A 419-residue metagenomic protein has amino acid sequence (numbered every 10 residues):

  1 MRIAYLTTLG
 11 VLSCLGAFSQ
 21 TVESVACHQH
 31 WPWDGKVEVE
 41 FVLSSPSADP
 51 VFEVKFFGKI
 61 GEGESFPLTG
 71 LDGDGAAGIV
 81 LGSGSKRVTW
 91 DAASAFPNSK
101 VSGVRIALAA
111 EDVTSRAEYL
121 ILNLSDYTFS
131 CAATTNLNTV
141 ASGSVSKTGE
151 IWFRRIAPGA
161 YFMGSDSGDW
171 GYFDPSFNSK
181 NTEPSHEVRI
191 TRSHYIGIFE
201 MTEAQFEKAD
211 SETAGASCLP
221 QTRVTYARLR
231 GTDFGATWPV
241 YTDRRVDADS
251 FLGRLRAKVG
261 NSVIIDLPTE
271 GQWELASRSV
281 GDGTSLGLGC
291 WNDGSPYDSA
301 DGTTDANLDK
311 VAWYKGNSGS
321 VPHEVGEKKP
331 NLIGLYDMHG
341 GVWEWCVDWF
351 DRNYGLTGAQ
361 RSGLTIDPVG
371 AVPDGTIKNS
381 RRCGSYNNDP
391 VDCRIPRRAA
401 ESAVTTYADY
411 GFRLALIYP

Functional and structural regions predicted by a protein language model:
T7-C14: Bacterial N-terminal signal peptides
L15-S19: Sec/Tat signal peptide C-region and signal peptidase I cleavage site
Q20-R116: Long, compositionally biased, intrinsically disordered segments
V113, D166-G168, M201, S211-E212 (+5 more regions): Acidic glycine-/aspartate-rich tracts in secreted/extracellular proteins
R116-A157, I265: GGW-centered surface loops in extracellular recognition modules
A133-K147, G168-F177, L229-V246, V280-K310 (+2 more regions): Surface-exposed intrinsically disordered loops and tails
A141-E150, N178-G283, K315-M338: Short aromatic-cysteine micro-motif
K180-V188, M338, V342-P419: Surface-exposed recognition segments
